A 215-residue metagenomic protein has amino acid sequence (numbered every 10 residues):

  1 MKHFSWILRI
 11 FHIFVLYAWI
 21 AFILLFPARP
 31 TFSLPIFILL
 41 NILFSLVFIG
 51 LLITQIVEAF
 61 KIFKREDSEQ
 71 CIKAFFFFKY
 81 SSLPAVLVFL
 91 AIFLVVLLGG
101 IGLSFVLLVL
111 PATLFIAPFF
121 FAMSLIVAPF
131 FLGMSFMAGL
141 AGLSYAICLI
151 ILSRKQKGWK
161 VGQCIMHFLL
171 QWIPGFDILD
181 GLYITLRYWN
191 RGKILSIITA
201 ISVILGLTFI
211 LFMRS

Functional and structural regions predicted by a protein language model:
M1-S215: Feature detects long, helix-prone N-terminal segments enriched in hydrophobes
